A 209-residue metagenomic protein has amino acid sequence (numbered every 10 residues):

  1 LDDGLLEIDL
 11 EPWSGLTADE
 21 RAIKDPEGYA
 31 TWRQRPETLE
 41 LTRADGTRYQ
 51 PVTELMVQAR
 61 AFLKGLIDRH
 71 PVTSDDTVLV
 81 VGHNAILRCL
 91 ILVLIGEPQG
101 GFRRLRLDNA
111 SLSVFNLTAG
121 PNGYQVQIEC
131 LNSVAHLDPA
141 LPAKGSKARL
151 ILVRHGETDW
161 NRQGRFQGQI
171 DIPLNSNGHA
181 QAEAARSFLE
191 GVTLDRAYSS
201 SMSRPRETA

Functional and structural regions predicted by a protein language model:
L1-A30, E183-A209: Phosphate-coordination/substrate-recognition cap region in phosphate-metabolizing enzymes
G4-L5, Q34, A59, V81-A85 (+1 more regions): Short, well-ordered beta-to-alpha junction loops that form the rim of enzyme active sites and present histidine/acidic
I8-E20, D68, S74-D76, L92-R154 (+2 more regions): Acidic, low-complexity terminal tails and accessory targeting/binding regions of phosphate-metabolizing enzymes
G28-D45, A135, A140-R149: Extended, charge-rich low-complexity interaction segments
L41, D45-R60, D159-T208: Loop-to-helix element that buttresses phosphate recognition and phosphoryl-transfer chemistry
L55-V72, D76-N84: GST-like fold's C-terminal all-alpha helical module
H83, H155, G178: Short, conserved phosphate/pyrophosphate- and ester-handling motifs at nucleotide-, phospho-/glycolipid
N84-A85, A110, E157, S203: Alpha-helix/helix-capping structural signal
